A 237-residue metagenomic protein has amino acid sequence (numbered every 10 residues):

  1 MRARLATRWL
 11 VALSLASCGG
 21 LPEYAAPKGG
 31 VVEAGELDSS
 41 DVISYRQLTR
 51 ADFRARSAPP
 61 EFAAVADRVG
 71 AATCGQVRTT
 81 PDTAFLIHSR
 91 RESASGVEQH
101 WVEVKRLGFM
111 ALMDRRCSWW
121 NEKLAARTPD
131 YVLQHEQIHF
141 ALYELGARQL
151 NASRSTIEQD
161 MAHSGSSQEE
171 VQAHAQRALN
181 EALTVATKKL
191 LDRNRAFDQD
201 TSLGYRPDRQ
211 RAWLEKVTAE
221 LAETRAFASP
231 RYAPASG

Functional and structural regions predicted by a protein language model:
M1-A3: N-terminal secretory signal peptides that target proteins for export/translocation
A6-R8, L124: Hydrophobic alpha-helical segments and their boundary regions
R8-S17: Bacterial N-terminal signal peptides
G19-P22: Bacterial signal peptide processing site
Y24-E36: Sec-dependent signal peptide cleavage junction
L37-F109, M113, W120, M161-G237: Metalloprotease/metallohydrolase-associated module, dominated by Zn2+-dependent proteases
V104, M110-D160: Mid-length scaffold segments of soluble, non-membrane domains
